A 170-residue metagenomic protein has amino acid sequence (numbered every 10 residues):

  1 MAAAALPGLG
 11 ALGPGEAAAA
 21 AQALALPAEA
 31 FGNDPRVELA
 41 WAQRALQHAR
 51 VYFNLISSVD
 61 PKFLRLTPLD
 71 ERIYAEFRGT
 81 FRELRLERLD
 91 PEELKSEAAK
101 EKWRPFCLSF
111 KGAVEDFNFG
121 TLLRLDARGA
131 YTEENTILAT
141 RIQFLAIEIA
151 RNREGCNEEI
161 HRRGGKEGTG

Functional and structural regions predicted by a protein language model:
M1-G112, E148-G170: Nuclease and nuclease-like effector domains acting on nucleic acids or nucleotide cofactors
P105-N135: Histidine-centered nuclease catalytic patch
L123-R124, R141, E158: Aromatic-enriched hydrophobic runs in primary sequence
G129-I147: Short beta-strand-alpha-helix junction that forms the catalytic/metal-binding core of metal-dependent nuclease domains
